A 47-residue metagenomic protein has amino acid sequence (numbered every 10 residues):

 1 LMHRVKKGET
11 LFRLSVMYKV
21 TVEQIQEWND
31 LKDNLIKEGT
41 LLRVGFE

Functional and structural regions predicted by a protein language model:
L1-E23, D33-F46: Primarily a LysM-type cell-wall glycan-binding module
